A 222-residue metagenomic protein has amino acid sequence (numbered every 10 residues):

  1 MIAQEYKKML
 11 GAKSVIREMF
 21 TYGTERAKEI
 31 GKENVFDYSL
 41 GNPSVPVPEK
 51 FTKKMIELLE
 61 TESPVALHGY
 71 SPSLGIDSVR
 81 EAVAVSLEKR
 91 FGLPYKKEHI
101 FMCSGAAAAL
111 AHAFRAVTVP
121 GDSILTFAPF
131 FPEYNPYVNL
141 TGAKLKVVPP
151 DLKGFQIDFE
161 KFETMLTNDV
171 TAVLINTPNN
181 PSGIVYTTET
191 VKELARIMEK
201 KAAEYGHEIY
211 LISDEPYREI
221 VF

Functional and structural regions predicted by a protein language model:
I2-G105, H112: N-terminal small-domain helix-loop-helix segment of the aminotransferase-like
G41-S44, P216-I220: Short, internal active-site loops enriched in acidic
V65-G206, I212, R218-I220: Conserved core of the PLP fold type I
